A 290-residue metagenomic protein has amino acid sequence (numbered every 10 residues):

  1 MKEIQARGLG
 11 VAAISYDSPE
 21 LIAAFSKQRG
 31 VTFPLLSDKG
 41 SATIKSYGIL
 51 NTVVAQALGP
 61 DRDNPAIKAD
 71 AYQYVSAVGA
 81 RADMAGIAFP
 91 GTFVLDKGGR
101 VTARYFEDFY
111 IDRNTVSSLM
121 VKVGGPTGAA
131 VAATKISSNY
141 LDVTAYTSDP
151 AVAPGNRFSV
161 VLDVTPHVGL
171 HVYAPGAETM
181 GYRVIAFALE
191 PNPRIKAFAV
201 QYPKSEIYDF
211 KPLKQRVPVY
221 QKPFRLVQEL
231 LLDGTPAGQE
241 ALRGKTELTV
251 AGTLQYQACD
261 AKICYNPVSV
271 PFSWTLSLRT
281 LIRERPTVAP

Functional and structural regions predicted by a protein language model:
M1-S46, T52: Structural microenvironment flanking redox-active thiols in thiol-disulfide oxidoreductases
S18, F109, A177: Short, glycine/serine-rich, charged loops/turns that create anion-binding and catalytic segments at active sites
D38, P90, N114, V121 (+1 more regions): Periplasmic c-type cytochrome electron-transfer domains
D38-I111: Thiol/selenol-based redox catalytic cores and closely related redox-interacting motifs
V101-G128: Non-catalytic, surface beta->alpha helical segment in thiol-disulfide oxidoreductase systems
M120-P290: Extracellular/lumen-exposed scaffold segments
